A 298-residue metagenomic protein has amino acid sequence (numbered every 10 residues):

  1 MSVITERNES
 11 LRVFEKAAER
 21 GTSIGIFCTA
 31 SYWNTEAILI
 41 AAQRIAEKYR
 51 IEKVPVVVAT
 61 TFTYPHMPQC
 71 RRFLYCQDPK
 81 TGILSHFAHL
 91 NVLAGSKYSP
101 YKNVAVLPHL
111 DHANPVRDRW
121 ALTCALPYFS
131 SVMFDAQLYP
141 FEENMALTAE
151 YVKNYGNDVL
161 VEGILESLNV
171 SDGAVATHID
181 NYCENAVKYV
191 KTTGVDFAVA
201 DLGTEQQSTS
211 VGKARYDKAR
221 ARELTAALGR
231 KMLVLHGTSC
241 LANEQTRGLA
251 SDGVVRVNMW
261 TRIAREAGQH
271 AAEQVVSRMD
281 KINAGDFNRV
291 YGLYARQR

Functional and structural regions predicted by a protein language model:
M1-G25: Generic N-terminal amphipathic, Lys/Arg-enriched alpha-helix
E9-A17, Y32-V57, T61-T81, A88-N103 (+2 more regions): Alpha/beta enzyme core
I24, V56, P108, V159-V161 (+2 more regions): Hydrophobic beta-strand scaffold residues
C28-S31, L138, S239, T261: Short loop or secondary-structure boundary microenvironments that flank and position key functional residues
C28-T29, P108-P115, L165-S167, M232-N243: Glycine-rich beta-to-alpha transition loops that act as phosphate-gripper elements at the mouths of alpha/beta enzyme
L202, G237-S239, N258-I263: Active-site proximal loops enriched in glycine and acidic residues that flank catalytic Cys/His/Asp and coordinate
G203-V211, N243, R265-V276: Flexible glycine/acidic-rich beta-alpha junction loops that bind and position SAM and/or redox cofactors in anaerobic
A250-R298: C-terminal alpha-helical cap/extension of soluble enzyme domains
